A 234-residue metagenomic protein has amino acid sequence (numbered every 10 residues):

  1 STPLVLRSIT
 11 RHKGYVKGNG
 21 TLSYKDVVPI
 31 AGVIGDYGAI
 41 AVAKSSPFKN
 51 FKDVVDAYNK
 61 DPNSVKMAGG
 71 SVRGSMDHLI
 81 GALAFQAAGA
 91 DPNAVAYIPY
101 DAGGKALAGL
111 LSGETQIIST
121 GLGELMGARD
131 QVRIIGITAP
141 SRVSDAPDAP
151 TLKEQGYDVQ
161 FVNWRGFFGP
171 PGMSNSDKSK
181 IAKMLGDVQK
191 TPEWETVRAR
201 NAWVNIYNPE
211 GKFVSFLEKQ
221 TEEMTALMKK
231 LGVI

Functional and structural regions predicted by a protein language model:
S1-R165: Conserved hydrophobic/amphipathic secondary-structure segments that form or flank ligand- or partner-binding grooves
S46, R73, M173-S174, N205: Glycine-/small-residue-rich active-site loops that bind phosphorylated ligands and cofactors
K49, K105, P147, G172-D177 (+2 more regions): Residue-level signal for the nucleotide or nucleotide-sugar donor/cofactor binding architecture
V95-Y100, F168-G169, G211-F216: Short linear loop/turn motifs
M126, F168, E195: Nucleotide phosphate-binding site architecture
V159-P171, S179-K180: Small-residue transmembrane helix packing/gating motifs
N175-I234: An extracytoplasmic/periplasmic, membrane-proximal ligand-sensing/linker region
